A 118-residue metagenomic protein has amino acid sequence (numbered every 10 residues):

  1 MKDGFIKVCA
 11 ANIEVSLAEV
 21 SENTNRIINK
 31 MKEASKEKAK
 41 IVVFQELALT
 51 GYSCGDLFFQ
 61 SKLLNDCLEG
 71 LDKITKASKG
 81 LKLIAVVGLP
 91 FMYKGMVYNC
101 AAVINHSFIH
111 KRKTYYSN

Functional and structural regions predicted by a protein language model:
M1-N118: Hydrophobic structural segments
